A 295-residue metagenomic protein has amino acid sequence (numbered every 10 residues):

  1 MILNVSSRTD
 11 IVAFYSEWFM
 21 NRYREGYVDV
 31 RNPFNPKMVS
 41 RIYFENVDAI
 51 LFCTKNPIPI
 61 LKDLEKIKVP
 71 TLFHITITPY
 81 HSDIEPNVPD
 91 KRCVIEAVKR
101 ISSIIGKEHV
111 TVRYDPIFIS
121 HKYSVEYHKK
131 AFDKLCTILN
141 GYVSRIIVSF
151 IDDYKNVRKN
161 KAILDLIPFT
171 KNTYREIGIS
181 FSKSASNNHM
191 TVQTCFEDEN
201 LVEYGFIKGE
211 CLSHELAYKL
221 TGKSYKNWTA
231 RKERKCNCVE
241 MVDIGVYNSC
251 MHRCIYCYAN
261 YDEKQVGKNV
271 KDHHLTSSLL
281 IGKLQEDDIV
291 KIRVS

Functional and structural regions predicted by a protein language model:
M1-I84, K91, E96-K107, E263-S295: Conserved Radical SAM active-site core
M1-N4, Y43, G205-Y247, V270 (+2 more regions): N-terminal [4Fe-4S]-dependent radical SAM core
R8-D10, K55, T76-Y80, D115-I117 (+2 more regions): Active-site beta-loop-alpha junctions enriched in small/polar residues
Y80-V88, P116-E126, K161-F169: Surface-exposed cleft-lining segments at the edges of enzyme active sites
C93-K159, I179-F196: Conserved C-terminal portion of the radical SAM core fold that forms the substrate/S-adenosylmethionine-binding
A162-K223, K271-H273: Flexible, acidic/Gly-rich N-terminal and inter-domain linker regions that tether and position cofactor-handling modules
V242-D262: Local cysteine-cluster metal-coordination motifs and their immediate loop/turn environment, predominantly Fe-S cluster
